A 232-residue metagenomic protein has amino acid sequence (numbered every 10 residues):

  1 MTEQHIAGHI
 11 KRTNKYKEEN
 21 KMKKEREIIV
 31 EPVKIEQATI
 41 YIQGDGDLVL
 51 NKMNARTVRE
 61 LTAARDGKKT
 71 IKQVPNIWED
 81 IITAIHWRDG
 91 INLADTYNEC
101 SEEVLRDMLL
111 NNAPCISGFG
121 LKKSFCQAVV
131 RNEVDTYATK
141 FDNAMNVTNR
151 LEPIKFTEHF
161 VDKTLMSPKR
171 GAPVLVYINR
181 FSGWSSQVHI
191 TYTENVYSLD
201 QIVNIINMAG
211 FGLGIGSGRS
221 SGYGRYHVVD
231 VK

Functional and structural regions predicted by a protein language model:
T2-K232: RNA-interacting cores
